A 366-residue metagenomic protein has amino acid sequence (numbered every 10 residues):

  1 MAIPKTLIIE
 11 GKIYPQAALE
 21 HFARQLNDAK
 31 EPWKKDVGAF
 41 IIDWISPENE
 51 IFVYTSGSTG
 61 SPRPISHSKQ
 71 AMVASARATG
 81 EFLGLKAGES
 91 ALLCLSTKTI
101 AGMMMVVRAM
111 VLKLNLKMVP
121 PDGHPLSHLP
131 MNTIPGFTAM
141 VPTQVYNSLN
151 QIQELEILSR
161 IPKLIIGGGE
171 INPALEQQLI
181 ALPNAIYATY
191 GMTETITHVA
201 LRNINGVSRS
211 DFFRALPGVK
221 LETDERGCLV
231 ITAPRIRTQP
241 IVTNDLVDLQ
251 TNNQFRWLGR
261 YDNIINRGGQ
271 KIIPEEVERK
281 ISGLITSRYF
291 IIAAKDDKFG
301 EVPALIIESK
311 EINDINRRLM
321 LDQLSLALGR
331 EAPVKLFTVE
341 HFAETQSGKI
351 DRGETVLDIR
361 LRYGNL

Functional and structural regions predicted by a protein language model:
M1-K30, V73-L92, G123-P135: Conserved ATP-dependent adenylate/AMP-binding module captured primarily in the ANL superfamily
D36-Y54, A87-G88: Conserved pre-ATP/AMP-binding loop-to-beta segment of ANL
N49-R77, G84-K86: Conserved AMP-binding A3 loop
S68-A74, S90-N147: AMP-binding/adenylate-forming
Q151-V207: Gly/Ser/Thr-rich phosphate-binding loop
E170, A200-V242: Adenylate-forming AMP-binding core of the ANL superfamily, especially NRPS adenylation
I241-E331: AMP-binding/adenylate-forming catalytic core of the ANL superfamily
A304-I306, D322-L366: Conserved C-terminal "lid"/linker of ANL adenylate-forming enzymes
